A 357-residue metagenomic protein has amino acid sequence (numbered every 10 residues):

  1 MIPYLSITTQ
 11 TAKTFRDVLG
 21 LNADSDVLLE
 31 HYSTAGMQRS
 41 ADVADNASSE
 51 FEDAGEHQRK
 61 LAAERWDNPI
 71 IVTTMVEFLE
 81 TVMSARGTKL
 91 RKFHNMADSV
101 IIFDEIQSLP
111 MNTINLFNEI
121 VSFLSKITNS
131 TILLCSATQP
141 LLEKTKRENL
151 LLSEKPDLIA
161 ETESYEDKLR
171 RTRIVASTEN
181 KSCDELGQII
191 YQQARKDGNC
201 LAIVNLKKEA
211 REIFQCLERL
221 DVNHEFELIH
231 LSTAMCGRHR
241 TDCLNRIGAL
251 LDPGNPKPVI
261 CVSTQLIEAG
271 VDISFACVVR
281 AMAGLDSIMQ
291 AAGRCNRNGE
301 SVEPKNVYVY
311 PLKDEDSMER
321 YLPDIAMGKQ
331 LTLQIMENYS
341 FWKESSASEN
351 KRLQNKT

Functional and structural regions predicted by a protein language model:
M1-L19, Y32-A35: Conserved Walker A/P-loop ATP-binding site and its immediately adjacent core in helicase/helicase-like ATPase domains
N22-M83: Inter-Walker segment of RecA-like/P-loop motor cores
L29-V43, N205-K208, L228-L244, V262-E268: Conserved helicase motor
R65-A85, D252-E268, R280: Conserved two-lobed SF2 helicase motor
V76-F78, K89-F123: SF2 helicase catalytic motif II
T81, V259-F275, Q290-N298: SF2 helicase motor core recognition
S125, G187-D197, I203, K208 (+5 more regions): C-terminal helicase lobe and adjacent C-terminal extensions/tails of nucleic-acid helicase motors
T138-Q193: Interdomain hinge/linker at the junction between the two RecA-like core domains of SF2 helicases
